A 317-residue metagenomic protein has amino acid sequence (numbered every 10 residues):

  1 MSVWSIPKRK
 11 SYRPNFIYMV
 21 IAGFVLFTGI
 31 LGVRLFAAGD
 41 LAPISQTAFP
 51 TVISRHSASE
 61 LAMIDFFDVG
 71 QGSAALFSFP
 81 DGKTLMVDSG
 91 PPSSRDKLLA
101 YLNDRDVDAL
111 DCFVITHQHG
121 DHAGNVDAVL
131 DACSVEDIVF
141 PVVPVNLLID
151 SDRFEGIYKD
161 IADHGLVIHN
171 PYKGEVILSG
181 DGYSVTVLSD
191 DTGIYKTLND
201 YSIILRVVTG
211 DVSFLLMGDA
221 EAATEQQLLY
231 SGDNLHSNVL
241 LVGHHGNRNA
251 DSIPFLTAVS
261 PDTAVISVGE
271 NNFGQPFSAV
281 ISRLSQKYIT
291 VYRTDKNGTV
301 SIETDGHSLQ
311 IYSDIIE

Functional and structural regions predicted by a protein language model:
S2-E317: Non-globular, low-confidence helical/coil segments that flank catalytic cores
